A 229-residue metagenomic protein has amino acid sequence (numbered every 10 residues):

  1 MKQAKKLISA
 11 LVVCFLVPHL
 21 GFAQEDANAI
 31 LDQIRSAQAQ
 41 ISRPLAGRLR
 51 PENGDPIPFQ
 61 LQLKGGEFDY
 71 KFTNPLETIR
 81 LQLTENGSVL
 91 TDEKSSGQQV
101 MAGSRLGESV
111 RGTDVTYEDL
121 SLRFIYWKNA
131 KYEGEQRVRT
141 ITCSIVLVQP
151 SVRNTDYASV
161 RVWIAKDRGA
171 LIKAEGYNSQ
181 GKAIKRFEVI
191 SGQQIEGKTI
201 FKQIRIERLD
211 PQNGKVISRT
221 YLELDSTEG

Functional and structural regions predicted by a protein language model:
M1-S9: Bacterial N-terminal signal peptides that target proteins for export
S9-H19: Bacterial N-terminal signal peptides
Q24-S42, E85-A158, N178-Q180: Flexible, processing/modification-adjacent segments and terminal tails in exported/periplasmic/extracellular proteins
E25-S95: N-terminal mature ectodomain segment of secretory-pathway/periplasmic proteins
L45, Y70, A130, V146 (+1 more regions): Well-ordered beta-strand positions enriched in small/hydrophobic/aromatic, beta-favoring residues
N53-I57, L76-Q82, K94-M101, N154-Y157 (+2 more regions): Short, surface-exposed beta-strand/loop "edge" segments at domain boundaries and coil↔beta transitions
Q62-G66, G134-C143, Q194-G197: Short, ordered beta-strand-loop transition motifs
I141-G229: Gly/Pro-enriched, hydrophobic low-complexity segments that function as extracytoplasmic propeptides/linkers
